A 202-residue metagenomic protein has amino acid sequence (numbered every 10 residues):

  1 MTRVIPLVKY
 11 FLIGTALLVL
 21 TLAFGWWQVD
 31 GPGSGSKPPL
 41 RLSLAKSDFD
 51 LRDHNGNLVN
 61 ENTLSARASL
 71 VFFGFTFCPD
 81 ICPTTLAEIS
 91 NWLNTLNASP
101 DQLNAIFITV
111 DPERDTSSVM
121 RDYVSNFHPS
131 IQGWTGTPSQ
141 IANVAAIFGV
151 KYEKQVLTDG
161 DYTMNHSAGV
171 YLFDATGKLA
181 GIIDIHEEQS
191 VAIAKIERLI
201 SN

Functional and structural regions predicted by a protein language model:
M1-D48, R52, N202: N-terminal targeting signals for export/organelle localization
K46-S47, S69, S167-A168: Short loop/turn microsegments at loop-to-beta-strand junctions
F49-S69, L93: A short beta-strand-turn-helix
N62-T85, I89: Short active-site neighborhood of thiol/selenol oxidoreductases, capturing the structured segment around
L70-V71, A105, V170: Hydrophobic beta-strand anchors of alpha/beta hydrolase catalytic cores
T84-V144: Structural microenvironment flanking redox-active thiols in thiol-disulfide oxidoreductases
Q140-K195: Thiol/disulfide oxidoreductase modules built on the thioredoxin-like
K195-N202: C-terminal alpha-helix
